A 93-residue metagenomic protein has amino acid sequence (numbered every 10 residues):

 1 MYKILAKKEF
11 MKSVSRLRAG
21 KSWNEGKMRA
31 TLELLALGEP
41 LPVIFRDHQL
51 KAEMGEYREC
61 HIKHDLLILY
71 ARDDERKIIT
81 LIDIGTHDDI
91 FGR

Functional and structural regions predicted by a protein language model:
M1-H64, D73-T80, D88-R93: Basic, Lys/Arg-enriched alpha-helical interface segments
L69-Y70: Acidic, metal-associated active-site segment
G85: Residues forming the ATP-binding cleft of Hanks-type serine/threonine protein kinase domains
